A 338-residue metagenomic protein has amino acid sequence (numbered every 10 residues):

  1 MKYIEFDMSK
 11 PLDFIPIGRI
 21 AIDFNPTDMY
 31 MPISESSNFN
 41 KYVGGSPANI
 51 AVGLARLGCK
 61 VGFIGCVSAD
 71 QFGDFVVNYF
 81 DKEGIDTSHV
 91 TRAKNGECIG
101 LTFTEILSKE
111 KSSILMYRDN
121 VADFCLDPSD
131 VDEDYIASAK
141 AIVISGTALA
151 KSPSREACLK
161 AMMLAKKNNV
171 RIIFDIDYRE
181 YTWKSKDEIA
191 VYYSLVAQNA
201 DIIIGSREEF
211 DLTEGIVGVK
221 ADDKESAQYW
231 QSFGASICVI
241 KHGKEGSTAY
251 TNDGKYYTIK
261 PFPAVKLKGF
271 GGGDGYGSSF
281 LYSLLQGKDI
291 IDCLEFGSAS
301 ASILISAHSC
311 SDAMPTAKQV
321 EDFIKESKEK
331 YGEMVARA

Functional and structural regions predicted by a protein language model:
M1-F14, M163, G215-A338: Conserved phosphate-binding/catalytic region of the ribokinase-like
K2-D86, V265-L267, M334-A338: Glycine-rich phosphate/adenosyl-contacting loop at the front of the ribokinase-like
L54, S206, G273: Short, conserved phosphate/pyrophosphate- and ester-handling motifs at nucleotide-, phospho-/glycolipid
K60, I64-I144, E321-A338: Conserved N-terminal subdomain of the carbohydrate kinase-like
D134-Y135, L195-V196, Q231: Structural alpha-helical scaffold elements that stabilize or flank donor/cofactor-binding regions in carbohydrate
A141, T147-Q228, E245-G246: Conserved beta-alpha-beta core of the PfkB/ribokinase-like small-molecule kinase fold
